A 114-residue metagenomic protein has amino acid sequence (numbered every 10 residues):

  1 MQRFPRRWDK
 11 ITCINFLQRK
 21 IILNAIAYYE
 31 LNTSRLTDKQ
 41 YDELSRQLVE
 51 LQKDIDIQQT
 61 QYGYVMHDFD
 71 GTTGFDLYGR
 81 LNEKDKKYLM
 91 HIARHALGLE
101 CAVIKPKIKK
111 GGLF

Functional and structural regions predicted by a protein language model:
M1-F114: Phosphate/adenylate-binding "loop-and-lid" substructures adjacent to NTP/NAD/dNTP-binding pockets in NTP-dependent
